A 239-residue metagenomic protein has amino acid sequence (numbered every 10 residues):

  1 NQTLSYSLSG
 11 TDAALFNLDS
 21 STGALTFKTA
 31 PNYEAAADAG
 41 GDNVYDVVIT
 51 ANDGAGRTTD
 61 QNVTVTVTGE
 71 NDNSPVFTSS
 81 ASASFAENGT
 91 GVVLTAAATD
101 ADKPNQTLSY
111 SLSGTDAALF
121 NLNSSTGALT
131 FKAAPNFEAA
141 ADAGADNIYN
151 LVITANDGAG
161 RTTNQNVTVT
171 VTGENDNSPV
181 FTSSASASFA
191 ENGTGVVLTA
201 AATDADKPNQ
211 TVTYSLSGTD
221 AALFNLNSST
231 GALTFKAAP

Functional and structural regions predicted by a protein language model:
N1-G91, T95-V180, A185-G195, T199-P239: Acidic, turn/loop-rich segments in luminal/extracellular domains of secretory-pathway and cell-surface proteins
